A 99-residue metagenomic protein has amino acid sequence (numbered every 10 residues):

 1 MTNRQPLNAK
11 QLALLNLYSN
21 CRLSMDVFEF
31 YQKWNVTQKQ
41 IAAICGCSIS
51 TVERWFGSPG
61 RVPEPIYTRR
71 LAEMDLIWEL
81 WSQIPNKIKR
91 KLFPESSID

Functional and structural regions predicted by a protein language model:
T2, E79-D99: Helix-turn-helix/homeodomain-like alpha-helical modules used for DNA recognition and transcription-factor dimerization
T2-D26, P85: Short, Lys/Arg-enriched anionic-surface-contact patches
L17-V36, D75: Short, amphipathic alpha-helical "recognition" segments used to contact nucleic acids or chromatin
W34, C45, Y67-R70: Active-site-proximal structural scaffolding
Q40-A43: Short alpha-helical "recognition helix" segments of helix-turn-helix
C45-G46, F56, L92-S96: A general structural motif at alpha-helix termini
C47-E64: Recognition helix of helix-turn-helix/homeodomain-like DNA-binding domains that insert into the DNA major groove
G60-W81: Short Lys/Arg-enriched helix C-cap and helix-to-coil transition segments that create basic nucleic-acid-contact patches
